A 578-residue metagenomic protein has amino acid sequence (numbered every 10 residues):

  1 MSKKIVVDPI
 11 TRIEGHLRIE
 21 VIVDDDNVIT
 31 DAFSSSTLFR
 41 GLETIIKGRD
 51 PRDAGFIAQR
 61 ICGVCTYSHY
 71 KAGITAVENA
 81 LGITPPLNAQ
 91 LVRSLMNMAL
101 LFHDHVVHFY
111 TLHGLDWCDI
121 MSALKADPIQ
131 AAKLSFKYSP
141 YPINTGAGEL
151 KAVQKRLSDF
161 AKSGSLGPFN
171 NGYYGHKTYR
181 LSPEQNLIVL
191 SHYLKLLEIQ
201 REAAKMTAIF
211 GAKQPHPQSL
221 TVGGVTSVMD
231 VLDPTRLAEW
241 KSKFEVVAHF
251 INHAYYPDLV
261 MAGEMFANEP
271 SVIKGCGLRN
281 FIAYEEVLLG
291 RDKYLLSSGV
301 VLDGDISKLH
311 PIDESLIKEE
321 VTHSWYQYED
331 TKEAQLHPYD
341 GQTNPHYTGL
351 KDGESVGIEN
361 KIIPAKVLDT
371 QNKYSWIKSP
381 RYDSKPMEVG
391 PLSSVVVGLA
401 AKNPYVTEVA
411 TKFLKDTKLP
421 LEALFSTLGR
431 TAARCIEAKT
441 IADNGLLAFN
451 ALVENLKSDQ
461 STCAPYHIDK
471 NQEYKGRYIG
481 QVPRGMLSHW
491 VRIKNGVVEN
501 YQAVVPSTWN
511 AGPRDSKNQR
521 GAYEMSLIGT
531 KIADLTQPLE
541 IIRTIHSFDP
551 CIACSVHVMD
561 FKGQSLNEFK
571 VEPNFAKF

Functional and structural regions predicted by a protein language model:
M1-F578: Metal/cofactor-centered catalytic core regions of large enzymes
